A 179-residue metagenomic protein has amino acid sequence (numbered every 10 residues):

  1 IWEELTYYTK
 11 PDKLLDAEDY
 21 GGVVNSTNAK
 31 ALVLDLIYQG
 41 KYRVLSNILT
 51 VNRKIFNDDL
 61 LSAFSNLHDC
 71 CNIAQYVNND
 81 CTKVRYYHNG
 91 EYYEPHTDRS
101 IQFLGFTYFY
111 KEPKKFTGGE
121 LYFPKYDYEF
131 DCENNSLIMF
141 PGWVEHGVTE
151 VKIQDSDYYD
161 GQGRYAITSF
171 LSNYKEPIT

Functional and structural regions predicted by a protein language model:
I1-C70: Non-heme Fe(II)/2-oxoglutarate
N66-T82, T117: A short coil-to-beta-strand element that immediately follows conserved catalytic motifs
C81, Q102-F106, G118: Short glycine-rich loop/turn motifs
C81-R85, A166-T168: Extended hydrophobic secondary-structure segments that form protein cores and membrane-embedded regions
K83-R99: Conserved short histidine dyad/triad with adjacent acidic residue
N89-Y92, Y110-K115: Short, charged/polar surface micro-motifs in flexible loops or helix N-caps
I101, F116-T179: Catalytic core of Fe(II)/2-oxoglutarate
F103-K111, T168-S169: Acidic, metal-ligating active-site segments
